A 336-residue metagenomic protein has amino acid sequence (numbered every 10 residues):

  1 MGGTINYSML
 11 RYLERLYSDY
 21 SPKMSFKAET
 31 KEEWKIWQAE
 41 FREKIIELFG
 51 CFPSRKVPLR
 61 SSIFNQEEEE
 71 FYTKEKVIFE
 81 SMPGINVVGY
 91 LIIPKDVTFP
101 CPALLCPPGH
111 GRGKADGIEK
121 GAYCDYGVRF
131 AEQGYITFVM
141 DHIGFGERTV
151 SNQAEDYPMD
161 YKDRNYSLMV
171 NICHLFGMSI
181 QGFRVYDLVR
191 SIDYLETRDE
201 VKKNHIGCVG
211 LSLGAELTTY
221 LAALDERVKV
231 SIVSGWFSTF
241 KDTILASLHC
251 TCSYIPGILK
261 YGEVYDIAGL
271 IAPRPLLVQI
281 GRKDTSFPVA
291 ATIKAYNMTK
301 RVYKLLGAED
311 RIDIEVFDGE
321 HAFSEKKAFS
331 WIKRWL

Functional and structural regions predicted by a protein language model:
M1-T73, S81: N-terminal targeting or regulatory segments adjacent to alpha/beta-hydrolase or S9 domains
N65-A122: Glycine-rich active-site/cofactor-binding loop and its immediate structural neighborhood
F99-P100, L104-Y186, T197, T243-L245: Cap/lid segment of the alpha/beta-hydrolase catalytic domain
S167-L168, H174-M178, R190, V228-A268 (+3 more regions): Mobile cap/lid helix-loop segments that gate and shape the active-site cleft of serine hydrolases
E200-S212: Alpha/beta-hydrolase fold nucleophile elbow
G210-Y220: Glycine-rich nucleophile elbow surrounding the catalytic serine of serine-hydrolase chemistry
I271, V278-I280: Short beta-strand/loop motif that positions the catalytic acidic residue of the alpha/beta-hydrolase fold
N297-M298, Y303-L336: C-terminal catalytic histidine-bearing segment of alpha/beta-hydrolase fold enzymes
